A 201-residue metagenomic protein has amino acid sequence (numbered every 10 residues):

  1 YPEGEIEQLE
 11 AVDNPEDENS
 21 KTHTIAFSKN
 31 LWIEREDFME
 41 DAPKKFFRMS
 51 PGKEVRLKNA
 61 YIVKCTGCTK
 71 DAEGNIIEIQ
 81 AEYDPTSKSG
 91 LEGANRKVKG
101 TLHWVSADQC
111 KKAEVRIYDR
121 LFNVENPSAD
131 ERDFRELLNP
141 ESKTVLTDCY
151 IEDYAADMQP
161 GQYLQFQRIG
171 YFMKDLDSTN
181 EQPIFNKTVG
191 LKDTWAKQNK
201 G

Functional and structural regions predicted by a protein language model:
Y1-G201: Polyanion-binding catalytic cores of nucleic-acid enzymes and NTP/SAM-utilizing transferases
